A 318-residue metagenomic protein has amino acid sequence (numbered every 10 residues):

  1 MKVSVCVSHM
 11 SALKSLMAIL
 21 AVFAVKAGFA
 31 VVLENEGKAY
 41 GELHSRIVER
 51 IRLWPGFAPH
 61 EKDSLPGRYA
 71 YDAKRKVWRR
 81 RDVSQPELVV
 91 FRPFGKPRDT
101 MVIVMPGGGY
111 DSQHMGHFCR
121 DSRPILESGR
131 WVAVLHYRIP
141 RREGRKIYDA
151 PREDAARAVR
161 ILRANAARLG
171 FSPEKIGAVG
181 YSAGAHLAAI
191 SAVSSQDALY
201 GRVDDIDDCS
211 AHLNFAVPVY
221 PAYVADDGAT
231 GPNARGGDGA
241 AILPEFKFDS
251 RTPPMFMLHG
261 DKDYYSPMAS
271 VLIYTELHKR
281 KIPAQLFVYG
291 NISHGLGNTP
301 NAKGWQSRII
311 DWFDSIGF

Functional and structural regions predicted by a protein language model:
E36-G95: N-terminal cap/lid segment of alpha/beta-hydrolase-fold proteins
D99-G107: Short beta-strand element of the alpha/beta-hydrolase
P106-D111, D261: Active-site glycine-rich loops that stabilize anionic/oxyanionic intermediates across multiple enzyme folds
H114-M115, D121, L135-S172, N298-G304: Catalytic nucleophile-loop/oxyanion-hole region of alpha/beta-hydrolase and closely related hydrolase-like folds
R157-A240, P244, S250: Primarily recognizes the serine-hydrolase "nucleophile elbow" in alpha/beta-hydrolase and SGNH/GDSL folds
M257-H259: Short beta-strand/loop motif that positions the catalytic acidic residue of the alpha/beta-hydrolase fold
Y264-S270: Conserved alpha/beta-hydrolase "acid-adjacent" motif
V271-F318: C-terminal catalytic histidine-bearing segment of alpha/beta-hydrolase fold enzymes
